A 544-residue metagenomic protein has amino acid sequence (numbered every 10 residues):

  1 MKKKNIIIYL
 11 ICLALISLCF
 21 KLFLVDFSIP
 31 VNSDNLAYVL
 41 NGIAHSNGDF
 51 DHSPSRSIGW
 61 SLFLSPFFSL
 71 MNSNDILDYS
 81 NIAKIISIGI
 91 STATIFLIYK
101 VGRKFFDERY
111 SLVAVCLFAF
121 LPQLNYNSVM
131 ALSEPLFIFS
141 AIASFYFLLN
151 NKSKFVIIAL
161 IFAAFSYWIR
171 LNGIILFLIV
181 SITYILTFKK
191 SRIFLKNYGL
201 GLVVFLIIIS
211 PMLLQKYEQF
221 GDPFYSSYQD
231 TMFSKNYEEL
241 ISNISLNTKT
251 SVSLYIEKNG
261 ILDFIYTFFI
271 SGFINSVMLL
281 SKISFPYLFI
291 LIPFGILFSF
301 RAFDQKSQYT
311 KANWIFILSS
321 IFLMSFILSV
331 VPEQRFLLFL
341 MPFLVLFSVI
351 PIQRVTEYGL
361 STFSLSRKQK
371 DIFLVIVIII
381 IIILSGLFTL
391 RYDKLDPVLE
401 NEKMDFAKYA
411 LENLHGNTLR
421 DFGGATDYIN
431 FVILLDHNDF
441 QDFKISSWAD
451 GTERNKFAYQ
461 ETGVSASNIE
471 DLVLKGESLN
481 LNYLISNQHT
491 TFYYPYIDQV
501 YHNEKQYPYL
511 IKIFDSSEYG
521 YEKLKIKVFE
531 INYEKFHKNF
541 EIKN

Functional and structural regions predicted by a protein language model:
L10-A14, R109, I161, L178-I182 (+3 more regions): Signature aromatic-anchored transmembrane alpha helix within multi-pass, membrane-resident enzymes that catalyze glycan
A14-S17, A114-P122, Y146, A163-Y167: Short helix- or helix-capping micro-motifs that position conserved polar/aromatic residues at function-defining sites
L15, I82-F105, F139, A143 (+1 more regions): Transmembrane-helix motifs of polytopic, lipid-linked glycan transferases
F27-V39, D51-F67, N74-N81, A131 (+2 more regions): Extracytoplasmic catalytic/substrate-binding loops of multi-pass membrane glycan-assembly enzymes
S33, R56-S57, Q123-L136, E333: Short acidic/glycine- and proline-prone juxtamembrane loop motifs at membrane-interface regions of multi-pass membrane
V39, I43, N127-S128, E134 (+4 more regions): Hydrophobic/aromatic-rich transmembrane helices and adjacent perimembrane loops
I98, Y266-Y309, S320-I321: Hydrophobic, aromatic-rich transmembrane alpha-helices and their immediate juxtamembrane boundary segments
V377-L435, D439-S446, Y459-T462, V528 (+1 more regions): Membrane-embedded, lumen/periplasm-facing catalytic core of multi-pass transferases that use lipid-linked donors
